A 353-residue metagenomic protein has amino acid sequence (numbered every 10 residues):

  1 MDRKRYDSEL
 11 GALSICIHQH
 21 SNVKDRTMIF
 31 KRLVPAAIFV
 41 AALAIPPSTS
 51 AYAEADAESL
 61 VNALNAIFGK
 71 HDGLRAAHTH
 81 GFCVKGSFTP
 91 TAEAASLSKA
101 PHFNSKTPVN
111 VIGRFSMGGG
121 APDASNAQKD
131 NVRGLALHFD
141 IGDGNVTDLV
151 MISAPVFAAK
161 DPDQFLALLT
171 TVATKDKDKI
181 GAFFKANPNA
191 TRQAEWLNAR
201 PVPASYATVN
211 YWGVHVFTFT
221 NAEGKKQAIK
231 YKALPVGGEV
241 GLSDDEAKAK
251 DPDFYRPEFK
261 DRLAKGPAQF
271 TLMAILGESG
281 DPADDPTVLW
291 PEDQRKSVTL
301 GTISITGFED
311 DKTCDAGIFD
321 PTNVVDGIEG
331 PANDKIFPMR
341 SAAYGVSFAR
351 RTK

Functional and structural regions predicted by a protein language model:
D2, D7-A12, V23-D25: Acidic, Ala/Val/Gly-enriched low-complexity intrinsically disordered segments
D7, A12, F39-V40, G181: Residue-level detector of alpha-helical transmembrane segments in integral membrane proteins
M28-A37: Bacterial N-terminal signal peptides that target proteins for export
F30, A41-A42, F183: Residue-level detector of alpha-helical hydrophobic segments embedded in or interacting with membranes
L43-S50: C-terminal segment of classical bacterial N-terminal signal peptides
Y52-K353: Active-site-adjacent core segments of small-molecule enzymes
